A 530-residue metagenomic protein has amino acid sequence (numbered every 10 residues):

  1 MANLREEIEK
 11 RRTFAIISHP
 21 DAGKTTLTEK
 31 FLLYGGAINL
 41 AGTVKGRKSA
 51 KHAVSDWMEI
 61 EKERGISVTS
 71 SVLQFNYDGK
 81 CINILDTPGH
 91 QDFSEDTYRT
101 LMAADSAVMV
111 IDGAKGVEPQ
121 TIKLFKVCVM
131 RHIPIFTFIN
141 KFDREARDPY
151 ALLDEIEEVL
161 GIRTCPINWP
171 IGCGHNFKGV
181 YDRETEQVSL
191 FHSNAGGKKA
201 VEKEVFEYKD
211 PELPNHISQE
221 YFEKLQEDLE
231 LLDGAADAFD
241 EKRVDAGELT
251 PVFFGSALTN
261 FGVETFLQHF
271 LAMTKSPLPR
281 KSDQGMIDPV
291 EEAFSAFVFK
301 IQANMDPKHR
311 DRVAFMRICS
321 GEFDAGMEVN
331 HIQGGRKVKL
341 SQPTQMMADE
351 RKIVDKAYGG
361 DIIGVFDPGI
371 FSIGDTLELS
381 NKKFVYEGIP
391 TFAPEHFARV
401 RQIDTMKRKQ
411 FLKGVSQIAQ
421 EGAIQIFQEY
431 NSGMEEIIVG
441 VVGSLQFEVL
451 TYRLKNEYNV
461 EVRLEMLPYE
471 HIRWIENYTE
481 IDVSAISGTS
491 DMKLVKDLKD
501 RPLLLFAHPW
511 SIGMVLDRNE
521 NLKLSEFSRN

Functional and structural regions predicted by a protein language model:
M1-N530: Structural and coupling elements of P-loop NTPases
